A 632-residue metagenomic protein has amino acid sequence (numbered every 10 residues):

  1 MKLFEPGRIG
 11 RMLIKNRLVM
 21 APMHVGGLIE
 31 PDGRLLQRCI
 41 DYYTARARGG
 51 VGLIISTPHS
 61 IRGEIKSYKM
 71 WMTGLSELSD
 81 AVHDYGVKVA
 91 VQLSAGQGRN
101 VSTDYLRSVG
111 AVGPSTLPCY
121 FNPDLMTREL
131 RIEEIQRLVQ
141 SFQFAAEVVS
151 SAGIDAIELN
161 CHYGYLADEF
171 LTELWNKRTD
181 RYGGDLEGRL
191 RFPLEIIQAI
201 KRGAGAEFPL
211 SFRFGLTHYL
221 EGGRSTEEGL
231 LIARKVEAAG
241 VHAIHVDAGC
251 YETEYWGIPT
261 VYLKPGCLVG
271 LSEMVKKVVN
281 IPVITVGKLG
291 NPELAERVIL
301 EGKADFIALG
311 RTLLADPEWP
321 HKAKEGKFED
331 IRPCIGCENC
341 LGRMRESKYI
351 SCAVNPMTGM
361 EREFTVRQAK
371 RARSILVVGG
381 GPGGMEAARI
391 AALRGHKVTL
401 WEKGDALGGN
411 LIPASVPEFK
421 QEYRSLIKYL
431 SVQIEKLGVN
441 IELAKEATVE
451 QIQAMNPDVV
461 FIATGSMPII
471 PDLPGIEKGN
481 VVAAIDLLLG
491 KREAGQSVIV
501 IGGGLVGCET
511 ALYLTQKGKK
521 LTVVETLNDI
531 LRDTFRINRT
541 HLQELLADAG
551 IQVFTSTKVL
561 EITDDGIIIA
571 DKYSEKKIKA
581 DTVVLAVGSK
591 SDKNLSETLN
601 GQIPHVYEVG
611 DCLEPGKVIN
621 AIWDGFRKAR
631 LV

Functional and structural regions predicted by a protein language model:
M1-V378, P382, E386, I390-L393 (+3 more regions): Flavin-dependent oxidoreductase catalytic cores
L28-I29, E64, A167, L220 (+11 more regions): Glycine/Thr-rich phosphate-binding loops of Rossmann-like dinucleotide-binding domains
L289, G381-G383, A406, G504-V506 (+2 more regions): Residue-level detector of alpha-helix initiation sites
V377-L393, G495-L521: Rossmann-like NAD(P)H-binding beta-loop-alpha module
H396-I412, K519-L531: Glycine-rich FAD pyrophosphate-binding loop
R424-I469, I476-Q496, Q516-T598, Q602: A Rossmann-like FAD-binding core segment of flavoenzymes
T510, D529-R539, V609-V632: A conserved FAD-binding loop/helix module that cradles the flavin
